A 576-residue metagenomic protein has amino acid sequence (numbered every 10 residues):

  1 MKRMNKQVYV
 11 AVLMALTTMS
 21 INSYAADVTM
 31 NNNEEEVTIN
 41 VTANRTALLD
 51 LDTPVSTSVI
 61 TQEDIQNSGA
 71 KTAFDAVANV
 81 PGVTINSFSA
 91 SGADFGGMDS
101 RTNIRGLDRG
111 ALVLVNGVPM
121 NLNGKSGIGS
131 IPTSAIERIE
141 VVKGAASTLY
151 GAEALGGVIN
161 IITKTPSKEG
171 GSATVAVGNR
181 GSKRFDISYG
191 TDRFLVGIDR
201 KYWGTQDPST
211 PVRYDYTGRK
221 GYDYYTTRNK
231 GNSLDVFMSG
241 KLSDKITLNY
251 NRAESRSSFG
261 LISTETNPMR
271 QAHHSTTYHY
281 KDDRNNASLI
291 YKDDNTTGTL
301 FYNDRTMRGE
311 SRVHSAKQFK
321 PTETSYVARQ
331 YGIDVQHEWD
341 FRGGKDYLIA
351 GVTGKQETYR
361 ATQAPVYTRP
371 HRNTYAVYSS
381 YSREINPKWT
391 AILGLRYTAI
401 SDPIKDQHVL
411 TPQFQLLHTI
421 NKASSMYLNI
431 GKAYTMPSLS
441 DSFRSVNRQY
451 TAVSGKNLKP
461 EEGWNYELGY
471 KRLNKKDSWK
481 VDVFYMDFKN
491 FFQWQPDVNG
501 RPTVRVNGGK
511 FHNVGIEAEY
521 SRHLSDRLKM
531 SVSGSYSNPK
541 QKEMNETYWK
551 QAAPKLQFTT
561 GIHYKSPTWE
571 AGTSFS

Functional and structural regions predicted by a protein language model:
T38-S68, R101: N-terminal periplasmic "start-of-domain" segments of outer-membrane beta-barrel proteins
A73-A76, S100-N103, L114, V141 (+2 more regions): N-terminal periplasmic accessory domains that precede and gate Gram-negative outer-membrane beta-barrel machines
F74, A78-V118: Extracytoplasmic beta-strand/coil segments of soluble accessory domains associated with Gram-negative outer-membrane
R101, V118-K143: Short acidic/polar hinge/loop motifs at secondary-structure boundaries that mediate gating or recognition
K168, A176, I187-Y280: Periplasmic-side early beta-strands and strand-to-turn transitions of outer-membrane beta-barrels
G178-R180, H273-D294, Y326, K405 (+5 more regions): Outer-membrane beta-barrel signature, preferentially recognizing the C-terminal barrel domain of Gram-negative
F194-V196, S239-S255, Y278-V409, L417-T419 (+3 more regions): Face-selective signature of the C-terminal outer-membrane beta-barrel domain
E384-A391, F484-D487, V506-S576: Gram-negative outer-membrane beta-barrel transporters
